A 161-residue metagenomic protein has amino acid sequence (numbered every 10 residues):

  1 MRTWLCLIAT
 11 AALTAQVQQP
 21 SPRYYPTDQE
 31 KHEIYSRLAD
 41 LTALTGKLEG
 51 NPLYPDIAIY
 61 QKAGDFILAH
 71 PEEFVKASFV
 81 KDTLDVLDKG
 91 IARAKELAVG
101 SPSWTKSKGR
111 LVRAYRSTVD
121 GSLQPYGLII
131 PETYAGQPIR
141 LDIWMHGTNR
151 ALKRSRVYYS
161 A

Functional and structural regions predicted by a protein language model:
R2-T3, F79, R156-Y159: Composition- and surface-driven signal marking solvent-exposed, interaction-prone regions in large proteins
T3-L13: Sec-dependent N-terminal signal peptides
Q16-I57: Amphipathic, heptad-repeat alpha-helical segments
Q19-Y24, H70-I139: A domain-start/cap signature at the N-terminus of enzymes
E33-D40, D56-A63, D82-K89, R93-E96: Charged, amphipathic alpha-helical oligomerization/scaffolding segments
L44-N51, I67-H70, L97-G100: Surface-exposed polar/charged interaction patches
L53-K76, V80: Amphipathic, non-membrane alpha-helical rod segments
E132-A161: N-terminal cap/lid subdomain of alpha/beta-hydrolase-fold enzymes
